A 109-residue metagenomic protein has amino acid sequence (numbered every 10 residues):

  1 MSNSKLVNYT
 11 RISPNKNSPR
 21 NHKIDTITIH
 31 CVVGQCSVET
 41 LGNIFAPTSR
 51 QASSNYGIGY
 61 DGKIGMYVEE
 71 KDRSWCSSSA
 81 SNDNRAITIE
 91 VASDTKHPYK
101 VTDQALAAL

Functional and structural regions predicted by a protein language model:
M1-D83: N-terminal catalytic cores of peptidoglycan-degrading enzymes
S49-A52, N84-L109: Long, well-ordered alpha-helical scaffolding segments within enzyme catalytic domains, especially pronounced
